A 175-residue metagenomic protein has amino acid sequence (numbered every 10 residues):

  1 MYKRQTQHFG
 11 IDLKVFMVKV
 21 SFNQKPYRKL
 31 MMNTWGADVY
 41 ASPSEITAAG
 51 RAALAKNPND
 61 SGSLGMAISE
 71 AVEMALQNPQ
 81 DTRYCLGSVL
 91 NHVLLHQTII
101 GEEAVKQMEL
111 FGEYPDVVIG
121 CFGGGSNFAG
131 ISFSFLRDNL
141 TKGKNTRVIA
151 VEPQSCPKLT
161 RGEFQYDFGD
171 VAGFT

Functional and structural regions predicted by a protein language model:
M1: Active-site loops and adjacent core secondary-structure elements that bind or stabilize anionic groups
R4, F9, N23-M31, W35 (+4 more regions): Glycine-rich phosphate/pyrophosphate-binding loop at beta-loop-alpha junctions
D12-N23: Conserved PLP-anchoring active-site segment centered on the Schiff-base-forming lysine
